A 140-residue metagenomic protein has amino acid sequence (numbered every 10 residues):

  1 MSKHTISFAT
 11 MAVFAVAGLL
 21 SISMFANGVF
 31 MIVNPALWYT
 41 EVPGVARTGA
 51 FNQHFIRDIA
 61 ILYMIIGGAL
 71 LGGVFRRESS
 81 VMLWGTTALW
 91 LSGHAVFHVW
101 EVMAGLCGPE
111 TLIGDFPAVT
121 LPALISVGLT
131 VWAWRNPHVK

Functional and structural regions predicted by a protein language model:
M1-S23: Cytosolic juxtamembrane helix and N-cap/initiation of the first transmembrane helix
V13-L20, I59, I66, L83-W90 (+1 more regions): Hydrophobic alpha-helical transmembrane segments of polytopic
I22-G49, A60: Hydrophobic transmembrane helix segments
A46, C107-A118: Non-cytosolic membrane-interface motifs at loop->transmembrane helix junctions
A50-G72, L89, G93: Core segments of alpha-helical transmembrane spans in multipass integral membrane proteins
G68-W84: Juxtamembrane helix-break-helix junctions at the cytosolic face of small multi-pass alpha-helical membrane proteins
G93-A104: Transmembrane alpha-helical segments of integral membrane proteins
L121-K140: Membrane-water interface at the C-terminal end of transmembrane alpha helices
